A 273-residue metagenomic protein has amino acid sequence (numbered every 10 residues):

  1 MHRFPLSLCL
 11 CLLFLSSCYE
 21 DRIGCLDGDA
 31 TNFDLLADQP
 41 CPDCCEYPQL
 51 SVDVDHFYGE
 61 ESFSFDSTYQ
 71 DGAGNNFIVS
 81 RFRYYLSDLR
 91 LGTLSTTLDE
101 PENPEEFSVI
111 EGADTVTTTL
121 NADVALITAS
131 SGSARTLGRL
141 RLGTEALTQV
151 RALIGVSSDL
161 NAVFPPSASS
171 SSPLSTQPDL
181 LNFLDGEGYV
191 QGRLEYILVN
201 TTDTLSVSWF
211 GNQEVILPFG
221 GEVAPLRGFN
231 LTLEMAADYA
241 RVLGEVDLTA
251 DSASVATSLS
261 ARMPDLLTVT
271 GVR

Functional and structural regions predicted by a protein language model:
M1-C18: Sec-dependent bacterial lipoprotein signal peptides
L15-V52: Bacterial Sec-dependent N-terminal signal peptides
P48-R273: A short, solvent-exposed, low-complexity linear motif enriched for acidic/polar residues with Pro/Gly/Ser/Thr
